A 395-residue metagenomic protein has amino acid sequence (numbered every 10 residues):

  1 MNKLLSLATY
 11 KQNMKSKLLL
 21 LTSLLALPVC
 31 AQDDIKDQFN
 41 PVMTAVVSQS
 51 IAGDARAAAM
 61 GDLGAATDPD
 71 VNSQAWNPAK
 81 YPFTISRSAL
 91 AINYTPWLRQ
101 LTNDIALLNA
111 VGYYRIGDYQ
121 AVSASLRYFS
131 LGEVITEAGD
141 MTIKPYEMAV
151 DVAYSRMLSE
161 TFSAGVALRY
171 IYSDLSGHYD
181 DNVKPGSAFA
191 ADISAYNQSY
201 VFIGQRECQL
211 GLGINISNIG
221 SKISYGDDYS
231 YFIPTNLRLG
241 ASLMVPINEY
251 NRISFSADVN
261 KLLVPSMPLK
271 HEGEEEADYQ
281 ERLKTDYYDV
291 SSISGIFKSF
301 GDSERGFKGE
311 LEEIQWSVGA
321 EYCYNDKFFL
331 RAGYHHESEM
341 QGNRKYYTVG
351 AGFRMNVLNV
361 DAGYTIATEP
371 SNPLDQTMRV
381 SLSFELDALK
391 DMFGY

Functional and structural regions predicted by a protein language model:
M1-M14: N-terminal secretory signal peptides that target proteins for export/translocation
K15-L21: Sec-dependent signal peptide recognition, specifically the positively charged N-region followed immediately by
A26-P28: N-terminal signal peptide c-region/cleavage motif recognized by signal peptidases
Q32-Y395: Subset of outer-membrane beta-barrel
